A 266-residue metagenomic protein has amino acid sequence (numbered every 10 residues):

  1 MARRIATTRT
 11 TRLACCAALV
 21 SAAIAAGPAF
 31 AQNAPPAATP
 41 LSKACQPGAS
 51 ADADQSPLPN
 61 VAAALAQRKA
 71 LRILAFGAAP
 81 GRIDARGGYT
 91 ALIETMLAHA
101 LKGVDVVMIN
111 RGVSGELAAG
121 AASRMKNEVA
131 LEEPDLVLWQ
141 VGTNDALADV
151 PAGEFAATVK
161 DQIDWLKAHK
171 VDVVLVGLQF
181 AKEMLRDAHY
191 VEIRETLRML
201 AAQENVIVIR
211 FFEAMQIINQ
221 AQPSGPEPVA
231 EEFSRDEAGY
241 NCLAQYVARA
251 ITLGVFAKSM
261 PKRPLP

Functional and structural regions predicted by a protein language model:
M1-L74, G81, A98-V104, E133 (+2 more regions): N-terminal secretory targeting modules
A51, R86, G115, D149-A152 (+3 more regions): Flexible, glycine- and charge-enriched loops at secondary-structure boundaries
L58, T90, E94, A122-K126 (+6 more regions): Extracytoplasmic/secreted envelope proteins and their assembly/folding machinery, especially bacterial periplasmic
R72-G77, V107-G112, L136-Q140, D172-G177 (+1 more regions): Structural recognition of the beta-strand scaffold that forms the well-ordered cores of secreted hydrolase catalytic
L74-A75, R82, G87, K102-V104 (+2 more regions): Oxyanion-hole/transition-state-stabilizing segment in secreted/luminal serine hydrolases and related acyltransferases
G81, E94, A98-K102, K126 (+6 more regions): Sec-exported extracytoplasmic/periplasmic mature domains
Q140-T143, I163-R194: Active-site segments of SGNH/GDSL-like serine hydrolases that catalyze O-acetyl group transfer/hydrolysis on lipids
K182-P266: Catalytic His-Asp segment of secreted/periplasmic serine-dependent ester chemistry enzymes
